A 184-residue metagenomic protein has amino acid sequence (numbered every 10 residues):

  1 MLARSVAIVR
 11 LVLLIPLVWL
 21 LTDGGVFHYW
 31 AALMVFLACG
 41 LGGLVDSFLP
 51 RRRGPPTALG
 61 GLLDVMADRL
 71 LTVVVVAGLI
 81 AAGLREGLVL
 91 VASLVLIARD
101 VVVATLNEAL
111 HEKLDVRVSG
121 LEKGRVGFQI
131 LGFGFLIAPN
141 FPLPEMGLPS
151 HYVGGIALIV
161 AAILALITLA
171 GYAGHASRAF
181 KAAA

Functional and structural regions predicted by a protein language model:
L2-W19, A31-A38, V65-A184: A feature for the membrane-embedded catalytic helix bundles of lipid/isoprenoid biosynthetic enzymes
L20-H28: Membrane-interface transmembrane helices that cradle and orient dolichyl/undecaprenyl
C39-G40, L44: Alpha-helical transmembrane-bundle signature of multi-pass membrane transport and export proteins
P55: Conserved hydrophobic/amphipathic secondary-structure segments that form or flank ligand- or partner-binding grooves
